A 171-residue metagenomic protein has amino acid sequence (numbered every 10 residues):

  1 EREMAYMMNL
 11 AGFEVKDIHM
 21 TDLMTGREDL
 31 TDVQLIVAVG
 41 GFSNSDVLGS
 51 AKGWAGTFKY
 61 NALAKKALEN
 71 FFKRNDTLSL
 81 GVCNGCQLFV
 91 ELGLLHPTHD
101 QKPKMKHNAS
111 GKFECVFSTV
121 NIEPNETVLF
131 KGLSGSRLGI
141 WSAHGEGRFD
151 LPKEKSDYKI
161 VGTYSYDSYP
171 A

Functional and structural regions predicted by a protein language model:
E1-V82, C86-T98, K106-C115, N121 (+1 more regions): N-terminal beta1-alpha1 cap of cysteine-dependent amidohydrolase-like domains
L94-A171: Pocket-forming structural segment of enzyme catalytic cores
